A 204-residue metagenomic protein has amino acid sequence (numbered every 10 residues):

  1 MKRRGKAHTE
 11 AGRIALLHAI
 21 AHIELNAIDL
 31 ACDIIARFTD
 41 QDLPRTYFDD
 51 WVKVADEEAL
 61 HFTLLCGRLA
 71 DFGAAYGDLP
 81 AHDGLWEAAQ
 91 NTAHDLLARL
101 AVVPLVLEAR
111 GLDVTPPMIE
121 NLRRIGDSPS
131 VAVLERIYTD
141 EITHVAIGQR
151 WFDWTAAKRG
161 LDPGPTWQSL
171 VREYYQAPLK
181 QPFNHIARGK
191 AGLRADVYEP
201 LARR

Functional and structural regions predicted by a protein language model:
M1-R204: Non-heme di-metal
